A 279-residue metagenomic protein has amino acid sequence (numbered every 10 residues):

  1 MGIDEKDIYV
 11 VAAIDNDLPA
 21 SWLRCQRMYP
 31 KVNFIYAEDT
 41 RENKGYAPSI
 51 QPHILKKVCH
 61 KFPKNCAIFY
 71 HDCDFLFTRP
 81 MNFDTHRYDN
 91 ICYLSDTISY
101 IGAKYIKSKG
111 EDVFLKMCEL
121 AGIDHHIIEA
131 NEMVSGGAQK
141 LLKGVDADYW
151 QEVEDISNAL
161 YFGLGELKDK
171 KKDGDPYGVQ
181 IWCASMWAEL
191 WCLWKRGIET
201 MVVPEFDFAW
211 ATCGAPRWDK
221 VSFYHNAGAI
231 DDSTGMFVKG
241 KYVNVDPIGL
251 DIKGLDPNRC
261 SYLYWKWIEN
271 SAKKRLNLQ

Functional and structural regions predicted by a protein language model:
M1-A47, V58-N65: N-terminal anchoring/stem segment of glycosyltransferases
L18-S21, L76-P80, I101-A103, G136 (+3 more regions): Short catalytic/ligand-binding loop motif for oxyanion handling, primarily in non-cytosolic enzymes, centered on
W22-Q26, M81-D84, E205: Short coil/turn segments at secondary-structure boundaries
N43-Q51, Y149, I181-S185, S261: Phosphate/oxyanion-binding active-site loops and adjacent basic polyanion-contact surfaces
S49-Y105: GT-A fold catalytic core of metal-dependent nucleotide-sugar glycosyltransferases, centered on the diacidic
V58, L94-E129, M133-A138: Surface cap/lid and interfacial helix-loop subdomains adjacent to catalytic sites that gate substrate access
A121-A227: Catalytic core and acceptor-binding pocket of nucleotide-sugar-dependent glycosyltransferases
P176-Q180, G197-Q279: C-terminal catalytic/acceptor-binding lobe
